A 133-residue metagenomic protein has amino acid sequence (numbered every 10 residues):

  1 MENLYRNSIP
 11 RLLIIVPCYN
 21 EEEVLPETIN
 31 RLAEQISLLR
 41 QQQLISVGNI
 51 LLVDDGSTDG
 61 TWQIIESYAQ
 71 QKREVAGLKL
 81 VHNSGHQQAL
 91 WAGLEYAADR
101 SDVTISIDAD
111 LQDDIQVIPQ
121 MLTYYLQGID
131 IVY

Functional and structural regions predicted by a protein language model:
M1-Y133: Structured catalytic core of nucleotide-sugar glycosyltransferases
